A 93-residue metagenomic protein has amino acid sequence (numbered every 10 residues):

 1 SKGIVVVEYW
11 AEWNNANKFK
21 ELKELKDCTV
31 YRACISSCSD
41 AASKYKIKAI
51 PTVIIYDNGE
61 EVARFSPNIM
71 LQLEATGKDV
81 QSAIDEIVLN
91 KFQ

Functional and structural regions predicted by a protein language model:
S1-T29: Local sequence-structure signature of Cys/Sec-based thiol-disulfide redox active-site neighborhoods
N15-K18, A41-A42, A63-F65: Extracytoplasmic/secreted cell-surface and envelope-processing proteins
K20-K23, K46-I47, N68: Short, glycine/charged-enriched secondary-structure capping and boundary segments
I35-A41: N-terminal post-signal-peptidase region of extra-cytosolic proteins
Y45-D57: Structural micro-motif
I55-Q93: Non-catalytic, surface beta->alpha helical segment in thiol-disulfide oxidoreductase systems
